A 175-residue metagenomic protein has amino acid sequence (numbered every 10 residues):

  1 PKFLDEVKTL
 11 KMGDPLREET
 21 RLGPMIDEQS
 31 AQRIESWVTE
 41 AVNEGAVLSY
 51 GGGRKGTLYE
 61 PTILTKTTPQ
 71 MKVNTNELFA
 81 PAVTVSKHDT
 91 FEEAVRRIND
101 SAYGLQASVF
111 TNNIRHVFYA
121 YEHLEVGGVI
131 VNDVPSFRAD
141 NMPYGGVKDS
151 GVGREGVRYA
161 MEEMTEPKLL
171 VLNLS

Functional and structural regions predicted by a protein language model:
P1-P69, V131: ALDH superfamily catalytic-core signature
K8-M12, K55-S175: Conserved C-terminal structural/oligomerization subdomain of aldehyde/semialdehyde dehydrogenase
